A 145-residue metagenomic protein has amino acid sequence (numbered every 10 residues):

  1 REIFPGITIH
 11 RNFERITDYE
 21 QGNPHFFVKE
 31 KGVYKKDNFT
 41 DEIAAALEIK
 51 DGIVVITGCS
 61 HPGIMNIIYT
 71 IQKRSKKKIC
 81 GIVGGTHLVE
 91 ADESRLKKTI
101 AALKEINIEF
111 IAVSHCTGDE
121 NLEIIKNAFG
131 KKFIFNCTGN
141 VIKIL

Functional and structural regions predicted by a protein language model:
R1-P5, G130-L145: Non-globular, low-confidence helical/coil segments that flank catalytic cores
E2-K50: Active-site-proximal loop/helix segment associated with metal-binding centers of metalloenzymes
E20, E90, N121, K143-I144: Short secondary-structure boundary/hinge segments and terminal tails
V28, V33-Y34, I79-C80, F135-N136 (+1 more regions): Short, intrinsically disordered/low-complexity patches at protein termini and at juxtamembrane boundaries
N38-A44, E48-V55, C59-T138: Cap/insert and terminal regions of metallo-dependent hydrolase folds
